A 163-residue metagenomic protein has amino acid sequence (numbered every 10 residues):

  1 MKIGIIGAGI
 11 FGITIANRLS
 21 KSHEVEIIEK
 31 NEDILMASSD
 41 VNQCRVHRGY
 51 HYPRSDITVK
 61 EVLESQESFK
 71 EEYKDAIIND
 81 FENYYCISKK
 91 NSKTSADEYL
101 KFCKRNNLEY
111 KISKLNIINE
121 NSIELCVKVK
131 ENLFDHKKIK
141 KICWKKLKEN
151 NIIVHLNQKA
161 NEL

Functional and structural regions predicted by a protein language model:
K2-E26: N-terminal Rossmann-like FAD-binding beta1-loop-alpha1 element of flavoenzymes
G7, E29, S88: Short beta-strand/turn micro-motifs composed of small residues that flank or help shape donor/cofactor-binding pockets
L19, D33, K159-L163: Residues forming the flavin
S20-V41: Glycine-rich FAD pyrophosphate-binding loop
E26, K111-S113, I153-L156: General small-molecule cofactor/ligand-binding pocket signal
Q43-I118, S122-I123: Dinucleotide-binding Rossmann-like beta1-alpha1 core, especially the glycine-rich loop that anchors the ADP
V127-L163: Helical element adjacent to the flavin cofactor pocket in flavoenzyme catalytic cores
